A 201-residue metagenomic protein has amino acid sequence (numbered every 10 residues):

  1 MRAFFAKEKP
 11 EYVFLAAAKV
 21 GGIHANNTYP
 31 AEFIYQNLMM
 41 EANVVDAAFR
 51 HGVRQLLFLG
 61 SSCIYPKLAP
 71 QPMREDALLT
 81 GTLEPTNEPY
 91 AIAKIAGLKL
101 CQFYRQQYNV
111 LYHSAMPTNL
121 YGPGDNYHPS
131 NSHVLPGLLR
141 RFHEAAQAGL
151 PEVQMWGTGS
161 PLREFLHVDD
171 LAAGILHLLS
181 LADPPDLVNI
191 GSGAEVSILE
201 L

Functional and structural regions predicted by a protein language model:
M1-N126: N-terminal Rossmann-like NAD(P)+-binding domain of SDR-like oxidoreductases, especially those catalyzing
R2, E11, H24, S132 (+3 more regions): Residues in well-ordered alpha-helical elements
M39, N43-A47, F165, D170-A173 (+1 more regions): Conserved mid-core alpha-helix of short-chain dehydrogenase/reductase
A48, R105, F142, L178-L179: Hydrophobic pocket-lining residues that define ligand/cofactor binding sites across diverse proteins
A69, L120-G137, Q147-P151, V168-D169 (+2 more regions): Glycine/proline-rich active-site loop of Rossmann-fold NAD(P)-dependent oxidoreductases
E75-T82, G137-M155, L181: A short C-terminal helix-loop "cap" of Rossmann-like NAD(P)-dependent dehydrogenase/epimerase domains
A96, L100-Y104, V134-L138, L201: Hydrophobic alpha-helix immediately C-terminal to the catalytic Tyr-X-X-X-Lys motif of short-chain
